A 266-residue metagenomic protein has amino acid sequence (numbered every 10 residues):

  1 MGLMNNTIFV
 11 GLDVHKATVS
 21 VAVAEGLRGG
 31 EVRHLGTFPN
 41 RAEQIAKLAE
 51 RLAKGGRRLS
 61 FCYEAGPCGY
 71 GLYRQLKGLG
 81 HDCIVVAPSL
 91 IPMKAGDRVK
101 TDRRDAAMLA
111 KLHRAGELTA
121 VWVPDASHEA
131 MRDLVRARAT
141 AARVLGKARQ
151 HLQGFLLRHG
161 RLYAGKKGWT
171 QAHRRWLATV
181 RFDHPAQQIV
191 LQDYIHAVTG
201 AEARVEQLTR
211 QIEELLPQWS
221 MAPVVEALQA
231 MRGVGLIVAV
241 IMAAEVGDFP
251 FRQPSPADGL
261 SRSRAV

Functional and structural regions predicted by a protein language model:
M1-V266: A detector of single, family-specific signature residues that are central to catalytic or substrate-handling motifs
